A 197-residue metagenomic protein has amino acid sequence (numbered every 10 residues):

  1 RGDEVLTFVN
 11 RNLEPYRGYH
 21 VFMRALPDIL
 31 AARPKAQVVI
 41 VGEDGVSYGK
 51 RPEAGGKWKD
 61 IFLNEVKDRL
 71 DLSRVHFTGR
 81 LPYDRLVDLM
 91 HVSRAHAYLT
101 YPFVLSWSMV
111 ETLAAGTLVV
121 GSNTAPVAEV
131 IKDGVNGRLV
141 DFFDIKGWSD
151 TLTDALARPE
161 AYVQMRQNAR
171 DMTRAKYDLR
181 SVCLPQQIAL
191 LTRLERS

Functional and structural regions predicted by a protein language model:
R1-R17, M23-D28, V39-V41: Conserved donor-binding/catalytic core segment of Leloir-type glycosyltransferases
F8, H91-V104, T117: Acidic donor-binding loop of glycosyltransferase active sites
G45-V46, R51-R80: Nucleotide-activated donor-binding/catalytic signature segment of Leloir-type glycosyltransferases, i.e., the conserved
R80, D88-S93: Short alpha-helical donor nucleotide-sugar binding micro-motif in glycosyltransferases
V87, S106-A114, A128-E129, V135: Short alpha-helical segment that forms part of, or immediately flanks, the ligand-binding pocket in carbohydrate-active
L118-G121, I131: Short hydrophobic beta-strand element within catalytic cores of glycosyltransferases and related nucleotide-activated
D133-G134, R138-I145, D154-P159: Conserved acidic donor-binding segment of nucleotide-sugar-dependent glycosyltransferases
R158, L179-S197: C-terminal alpha-helical cap of glycosyltransferases
